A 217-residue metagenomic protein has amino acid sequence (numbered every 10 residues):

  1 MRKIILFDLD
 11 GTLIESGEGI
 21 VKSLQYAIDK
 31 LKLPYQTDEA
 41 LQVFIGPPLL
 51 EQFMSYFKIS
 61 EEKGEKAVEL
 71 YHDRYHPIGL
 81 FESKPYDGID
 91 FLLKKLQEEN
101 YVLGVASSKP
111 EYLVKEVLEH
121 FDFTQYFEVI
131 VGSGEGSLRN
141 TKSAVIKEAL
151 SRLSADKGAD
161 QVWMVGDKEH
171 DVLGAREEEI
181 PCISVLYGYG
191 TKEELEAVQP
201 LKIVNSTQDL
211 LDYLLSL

Functional and structural regions predicted by a protein language model:
M1-K3, V117-L217: Asp-based, Mg2+/Mn2+-dependent phosphohydrolase catalytic module
R2-F91: N-terminal helical cap/lid subdomain that shapes the substrate entry/recognition surface in HAD-like hydrolases
T12, G19, E111, H170 (+1 more regions): Conserved Rossmann-like nucleotide-cofactor binding loop
L24, L92-L118: Substrate-recognition element of Asp-dependent hydrolases with the DxDx(T/V) motif
D29-P34, S60-E62, E98-E99, D122-Y126 (+1 more regions): Short helix-capping segments at alpha-helix termini
T37-A40, L49-Q52, L113, V145-I146 (+2 more regions): Hydrophobic alpha-helical segments typical of transmembrane helices and their membrane-interface/capping positions
G64-V68, V114, K142: Short amphipathic alpha-helix in the helical subdomain of ABC transporter nucleotide-binding domains
